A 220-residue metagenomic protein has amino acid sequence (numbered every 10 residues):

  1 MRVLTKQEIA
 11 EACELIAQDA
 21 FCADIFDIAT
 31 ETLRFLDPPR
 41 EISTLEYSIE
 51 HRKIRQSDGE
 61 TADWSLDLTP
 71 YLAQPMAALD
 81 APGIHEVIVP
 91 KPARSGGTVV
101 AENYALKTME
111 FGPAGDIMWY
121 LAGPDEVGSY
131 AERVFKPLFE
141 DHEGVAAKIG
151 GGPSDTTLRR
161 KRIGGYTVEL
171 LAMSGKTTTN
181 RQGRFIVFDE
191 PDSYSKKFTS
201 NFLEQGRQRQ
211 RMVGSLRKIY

Functional and structural regions predicted by a protein language model:
R2-Y220: Phosphate/NTP-binding elements of NTP-utilizing enzymes
